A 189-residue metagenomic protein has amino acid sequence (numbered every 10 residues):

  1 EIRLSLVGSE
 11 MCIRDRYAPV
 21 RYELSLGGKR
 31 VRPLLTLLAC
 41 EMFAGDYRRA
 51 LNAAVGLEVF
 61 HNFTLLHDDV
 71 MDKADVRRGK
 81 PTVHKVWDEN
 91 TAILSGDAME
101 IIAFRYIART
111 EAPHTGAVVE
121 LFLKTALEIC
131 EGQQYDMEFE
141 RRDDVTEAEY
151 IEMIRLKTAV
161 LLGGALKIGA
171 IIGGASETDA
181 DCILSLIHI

Functional and structural regions predicted by a protein language model:
E1-G8, I13, H188: Single conserved hydrophobic/aromatic residue that forms the stacking wall/gate of nucleotide- or nucleobase-binding
R14-I187: Mg2+-dependent prenyl diphosphate-binding active-site environment of isoprenoid biosynthetic enzymes
